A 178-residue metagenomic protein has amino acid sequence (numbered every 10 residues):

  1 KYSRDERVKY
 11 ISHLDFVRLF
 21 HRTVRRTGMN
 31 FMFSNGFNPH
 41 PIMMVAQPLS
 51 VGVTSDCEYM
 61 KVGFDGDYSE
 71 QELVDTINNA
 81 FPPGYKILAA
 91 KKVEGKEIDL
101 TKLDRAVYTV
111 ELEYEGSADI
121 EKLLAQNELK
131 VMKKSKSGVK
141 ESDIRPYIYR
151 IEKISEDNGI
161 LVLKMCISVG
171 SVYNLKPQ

Functional and structural regions predicted by a protein language model:
K1-D5: Generic N-terminal amphipathic, Lys/Arg-enriched alpha-helix
E6, I11-C57: Glycine/small-residue-rich interface belts in oligomeric ring/scaffold proteins and their assembly partners
F31, I42-Q178: Structured-RNA-binding interfaces characteristic of tRNA pseudouridine synthases
